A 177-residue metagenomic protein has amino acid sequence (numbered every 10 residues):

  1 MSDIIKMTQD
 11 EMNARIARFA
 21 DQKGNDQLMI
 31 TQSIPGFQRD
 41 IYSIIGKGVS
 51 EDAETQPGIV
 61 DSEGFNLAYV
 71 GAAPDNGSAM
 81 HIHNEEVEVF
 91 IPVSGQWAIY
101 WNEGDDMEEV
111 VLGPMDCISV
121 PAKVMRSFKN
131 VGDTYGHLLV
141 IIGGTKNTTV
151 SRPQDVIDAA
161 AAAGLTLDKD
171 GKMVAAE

Functional and structural regions predicted by a protein language model:
M1-G64, D168-E177: A short, N-terminal "cap"/entry segment at the start of jelly-roll beta-barrel domains of the cupin/DSBH fold
S2-M7, A14, M125-E177: Double-stranded beta-helix
G48-T55, N66-N84: Conserved short histidine dyad/triad with adjacent acidic residue
T55-D61, S78-N84, W101, E109-V111 (+1 more regions): Short histidine-centered beta-strand/loop micro-motifs that create catalytic or ligand/metal-coordination sites
G77-A79, A98, D116-I118, A122-S127: Histidine-centered metal-chelating micro-motifs
E85-A98, E103: Glycine- and acidic-residue-biased ligand/ion/polar-headgroup-sensing regions
E103-P121: Short acidic-glycine-tyrosine-enriched beta hairpin
